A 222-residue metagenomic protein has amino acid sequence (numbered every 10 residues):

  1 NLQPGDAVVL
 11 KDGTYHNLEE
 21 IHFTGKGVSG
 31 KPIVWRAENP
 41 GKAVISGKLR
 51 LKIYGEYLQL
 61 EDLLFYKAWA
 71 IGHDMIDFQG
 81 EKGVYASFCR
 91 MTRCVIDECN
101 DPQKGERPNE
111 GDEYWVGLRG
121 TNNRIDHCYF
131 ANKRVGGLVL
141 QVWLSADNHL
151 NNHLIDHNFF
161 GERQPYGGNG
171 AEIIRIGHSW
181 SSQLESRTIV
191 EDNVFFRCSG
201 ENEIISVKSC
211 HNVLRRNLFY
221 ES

Functional and structural regions predicted by a protein language model:
Q3-P4, H16-V34, A43-S87, G105-G120: Extracellular beta-strand-rich solenoid/capping regions of secreted or surface-exposed proteins that bind or remodel
A7: Short glycine-centered segments of the SAM/dcSAM-binding site in methyltransferase folds
K11-D12, P32, E38-P40, E56-K67 (+6 more regions): Right-handed parallel beta-helix
L18-E20, S46-I53, A68-I76, N100-Y114 (+5 more regions): Short glycine/acidic-rich loop motifs that flank beta-strands on beta-rich extracellular proteins
L144-N148: Acidic, His- and aromatic-enriched active-site or binding-groove loops in soluble protein domains that engage sugars
S179: Surface-exposed cleft-lining segments at the edges of enzyme active sites
